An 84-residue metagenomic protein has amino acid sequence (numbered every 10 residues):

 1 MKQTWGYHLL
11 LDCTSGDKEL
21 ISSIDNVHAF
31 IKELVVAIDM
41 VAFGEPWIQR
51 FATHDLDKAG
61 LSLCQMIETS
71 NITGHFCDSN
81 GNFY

Functional and structural regions predicted by a protein language model:
M1-Y84: Polybasic/polar functional segments that serve as interface/processing modules
